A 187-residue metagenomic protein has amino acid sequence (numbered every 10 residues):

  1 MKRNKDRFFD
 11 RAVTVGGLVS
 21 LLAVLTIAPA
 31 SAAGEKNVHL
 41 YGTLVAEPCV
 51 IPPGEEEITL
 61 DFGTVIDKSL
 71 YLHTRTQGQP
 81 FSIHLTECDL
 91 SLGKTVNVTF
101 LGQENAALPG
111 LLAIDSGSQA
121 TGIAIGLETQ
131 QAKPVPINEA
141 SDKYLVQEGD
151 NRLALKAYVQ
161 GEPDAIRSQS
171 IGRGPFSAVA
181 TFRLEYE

Functional and structural regions predicted by a protein language model:
K2-A12, A28-E187: Mature extracellular/passenger domains of Gram-negative fimbrial/pilin and adhesin proteins
V15-T26: Bacterial N-terminal signal peptides
